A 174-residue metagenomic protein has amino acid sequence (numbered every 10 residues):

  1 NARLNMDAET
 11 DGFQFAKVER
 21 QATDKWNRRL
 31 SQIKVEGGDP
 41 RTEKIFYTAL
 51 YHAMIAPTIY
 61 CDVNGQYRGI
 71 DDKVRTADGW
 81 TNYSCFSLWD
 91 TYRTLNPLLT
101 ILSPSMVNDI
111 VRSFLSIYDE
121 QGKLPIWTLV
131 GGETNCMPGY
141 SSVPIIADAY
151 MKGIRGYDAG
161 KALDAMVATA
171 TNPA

Functional and structural regions predicted by a protein language model:
N1-N82, S116, K123-I126, R155-N172: Acidic/polar, glycine-enriched structural segments that form the non-catalytic walls/loops of the carbohydrate-binding
E36-D39, T81-C85, Y92, N96-P97 (+2 more regions): A conserved hydrophobic secondary-structure block that centers on an alpha-helix together with its immediately flanking
R41-I45, T81-D90, S103, T134-S142: Secondary-structure capping and boundary motifs in well-ordered enzyme cores
F46-C61, S84-V107, A147-K152: Alpha-helical support elements that line or immediately flank enzyme active sites and cofactor-binding pockets
M106-A174: Active-site cavity-forming subdomains of large catalytic enzyme subunits
